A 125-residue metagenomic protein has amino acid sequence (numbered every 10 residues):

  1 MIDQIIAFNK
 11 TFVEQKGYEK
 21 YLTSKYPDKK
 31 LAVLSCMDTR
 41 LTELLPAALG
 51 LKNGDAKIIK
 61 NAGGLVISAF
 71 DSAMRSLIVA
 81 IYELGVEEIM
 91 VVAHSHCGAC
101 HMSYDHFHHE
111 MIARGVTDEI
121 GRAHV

Functional and structural regions predicted by a protein language model:
M1-L31, G64-A73, I81-V86, C97-H124: Divalent-metal-activated hydrolytic enzyme cores
K30-L31, M37-E43: Active-site alpha/beta core segments
L34-C36, K60, V92-H94: Short beta-strand segments
M37-R40, S95-A99: Gly/Ser/Thr-rich loops at beta-strand to alpha-helix junctions that form or flank small-molecule/cofactor-binding
T42-L45, C100-M102: Short glycine-/acidic-enriched loop or helix-start segments at secondary-structure transitions that form or flank
P46-L51: Short Gly/aromatic-enriched secondary-structure transition segments
K57-G64: A short, structured active-site edge motif that brings together acidic residues
